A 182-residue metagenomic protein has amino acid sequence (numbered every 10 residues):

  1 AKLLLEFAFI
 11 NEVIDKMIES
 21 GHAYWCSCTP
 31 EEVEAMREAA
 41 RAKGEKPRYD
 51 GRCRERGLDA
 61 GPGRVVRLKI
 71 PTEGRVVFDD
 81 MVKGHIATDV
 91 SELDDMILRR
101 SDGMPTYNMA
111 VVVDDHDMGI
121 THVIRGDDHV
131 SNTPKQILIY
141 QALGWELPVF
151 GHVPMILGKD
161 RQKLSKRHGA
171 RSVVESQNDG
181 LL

Functional and structural regions predicted by a protein language model:
A1-L3: A glycine-rich helix N-cap at a beta->alpha junction
E6-F7, H129: Acidic, metal-coordinating catalytic cores used for nucleic-acid/nucleotide bond scission and strand-transfer chemistry
A8, V13-D15: Glycine-rich nucleotide/cofactor/substrate-binding loop typically near the N-terminus or early in the first domain
K16-R167, S172-Q177: Active-site cores that bind ATP or allylic diphosphates and position pyrophosphate for catalysis
N178-L182: Short, intrinsically disordered, charge-balanced linker/junction segments flanking boundaries in proteins
